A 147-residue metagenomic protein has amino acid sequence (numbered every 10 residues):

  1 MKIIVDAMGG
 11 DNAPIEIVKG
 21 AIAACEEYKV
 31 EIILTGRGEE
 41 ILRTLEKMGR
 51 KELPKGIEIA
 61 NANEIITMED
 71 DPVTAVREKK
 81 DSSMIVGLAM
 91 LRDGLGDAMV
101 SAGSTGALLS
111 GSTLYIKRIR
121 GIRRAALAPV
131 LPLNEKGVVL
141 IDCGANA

Functional and structural regions predicted by a protein language model:
M1-A102, A107-L114: Contiguous, glycine/small-aliphatic-enriched amphipathic segments in soluble metabolic enzymes
S110-C143: Short, acidic/small-residue loops that bind anionic groups at enzyme active sites
A147: Conserved anion/nucleotide-ligand pocket segment
